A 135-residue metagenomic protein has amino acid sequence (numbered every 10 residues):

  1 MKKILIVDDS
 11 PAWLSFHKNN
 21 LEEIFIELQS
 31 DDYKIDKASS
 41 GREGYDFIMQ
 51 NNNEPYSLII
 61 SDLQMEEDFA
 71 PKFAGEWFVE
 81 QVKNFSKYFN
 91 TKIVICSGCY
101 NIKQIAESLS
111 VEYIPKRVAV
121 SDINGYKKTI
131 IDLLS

Functional and structural regions predicted by a protein language model:
K2-E22: Conserved acidic segment of CheY-like receiver
D9, C96-I102, E107-S135: Output/docking surface of receiver
E23-Q29: Short helix-loop-beta junction
K34-L58, E66-E67: Acidic, metal-coordinating helix/loop segments flanking the phosphotransfer/catalytic sites of two-component signaling
I35-K37, I93, Y113: Conserved beta-strand scaffold positions in the cores of enzyme catalytic domains, especially in NTP/NDP-utilizing
D46, A70-F89: Short amphipathic alpha-helix used as the core "switch/output" element in two-component signaling
E54-L58, S86-K92: His-Asp phosphorelay/catalytic-motif detector in bacterial-type signaling
S61: Redox-cofactor binding/interface segments in oxidoreductases and associated redox assembly factors
